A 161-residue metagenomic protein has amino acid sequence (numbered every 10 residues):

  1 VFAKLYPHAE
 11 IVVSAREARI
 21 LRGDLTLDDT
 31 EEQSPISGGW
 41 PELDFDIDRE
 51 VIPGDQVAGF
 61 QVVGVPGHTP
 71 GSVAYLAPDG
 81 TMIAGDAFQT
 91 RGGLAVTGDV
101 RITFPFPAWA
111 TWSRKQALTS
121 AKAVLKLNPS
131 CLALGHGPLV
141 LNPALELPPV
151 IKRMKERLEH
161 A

Functional and structural regions predicted by a protein language model:
V1-P53, K152-R153: Active-site HxH/HxHxD metal-binding segment of metal-dependent hydrolases
F2-A3, G54, A74, V124: Short secondary-structure boundary/capping segments
A18, D55, T69, L139: Residue-level detector of flexible, active-site-proximal loop/helix-junction positions within diverse enzyme catalytic
L27, W40, Q61-G64, P70-L145 (+2 more regions): Metallo-beta-lactamase
D46-G67, V73: Internal catalytic-core helix/loop-beta-alpha segment that presents or stabilizes conserved functional determinants
R157-A161: Short, flexible loop segments at boundaries between secondary-structure elements
